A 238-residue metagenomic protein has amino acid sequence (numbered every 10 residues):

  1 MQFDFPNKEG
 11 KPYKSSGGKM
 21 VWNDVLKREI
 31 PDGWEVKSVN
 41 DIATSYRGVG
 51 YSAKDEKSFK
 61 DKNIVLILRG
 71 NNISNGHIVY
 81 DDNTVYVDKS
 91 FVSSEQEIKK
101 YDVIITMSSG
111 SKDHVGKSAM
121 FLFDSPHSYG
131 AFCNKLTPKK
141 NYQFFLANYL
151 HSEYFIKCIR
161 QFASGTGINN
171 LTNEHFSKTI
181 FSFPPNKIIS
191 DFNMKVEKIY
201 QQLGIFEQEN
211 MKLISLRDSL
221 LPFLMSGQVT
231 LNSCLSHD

Functional and structural regions predicted by a protein language model:
K8-G10, I189: Faces of alpha-helical transmembrane segments in polytopic inner-membrane proteins
S15-G50, K178, S182, N186-N232: Non-catalytic DNA-recognition/assembly elements of restriction-modification systems
K19-D24, N40-S58, L66, N71-V103: Sequence-specific dsDNA recognition surfaces
S38-Y46, F59-K60, S74-Y80, S94 (+3 more regions): Basic, amphipathic alpha-helical recognition segments used for DNA target recognition
K117-A119: Short beta-strand-centered aromatic/proline hotspots
